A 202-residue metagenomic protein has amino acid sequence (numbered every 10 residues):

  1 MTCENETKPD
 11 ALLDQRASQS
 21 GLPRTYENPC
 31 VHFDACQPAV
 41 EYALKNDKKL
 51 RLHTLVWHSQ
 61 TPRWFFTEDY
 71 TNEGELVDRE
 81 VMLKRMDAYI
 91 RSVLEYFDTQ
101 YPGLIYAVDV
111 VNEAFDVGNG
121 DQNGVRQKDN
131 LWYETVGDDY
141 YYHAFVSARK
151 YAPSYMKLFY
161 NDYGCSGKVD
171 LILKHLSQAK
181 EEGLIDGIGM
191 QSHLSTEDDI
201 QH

Functional and structural regions predicted by a protein language model:
T2-S18, P23-F159, Y163-C165: Substrate-binding cleft and catalytic face of glycoside hydrolase catalytic domains, especially the flexible beta-alpha
G120-Q122, A144, S166-E182, D199-H202: Distinct, well-ordered alpha-helical segments
K150, S154-F159, S177-E182, G187-H202: Substrate-binding and catalytic surfaces of secreted/luminal carbohydrate-active proteins
G164-S166, L194-S195: Short beta->alpha connector loops
